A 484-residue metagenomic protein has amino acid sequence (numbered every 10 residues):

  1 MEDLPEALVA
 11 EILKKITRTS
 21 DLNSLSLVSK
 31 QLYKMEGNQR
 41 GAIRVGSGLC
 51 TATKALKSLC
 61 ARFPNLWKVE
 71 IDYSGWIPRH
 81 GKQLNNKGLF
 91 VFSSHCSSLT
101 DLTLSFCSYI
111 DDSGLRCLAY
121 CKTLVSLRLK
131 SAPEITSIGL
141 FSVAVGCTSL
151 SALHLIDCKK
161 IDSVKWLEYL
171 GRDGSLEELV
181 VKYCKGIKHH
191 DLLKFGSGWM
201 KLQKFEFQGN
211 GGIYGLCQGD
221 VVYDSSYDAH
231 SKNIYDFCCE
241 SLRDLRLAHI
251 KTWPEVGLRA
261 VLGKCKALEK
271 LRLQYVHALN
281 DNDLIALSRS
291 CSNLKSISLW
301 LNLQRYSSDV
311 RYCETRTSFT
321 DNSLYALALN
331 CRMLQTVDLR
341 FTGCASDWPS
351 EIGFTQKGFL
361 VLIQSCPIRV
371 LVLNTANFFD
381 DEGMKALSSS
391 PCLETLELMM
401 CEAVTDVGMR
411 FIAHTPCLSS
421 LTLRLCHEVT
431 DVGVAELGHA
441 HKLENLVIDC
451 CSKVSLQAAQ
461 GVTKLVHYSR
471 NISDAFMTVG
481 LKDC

Functional and structural regions predicted by a protein language model:
M1-D3, G211, L303, G343 (+1 more regions): CRL adaptor-proximal regions
M1-S225, S231-H249, R259-L262, K270 (+5 more regions): N-terminal adaptor-interaction module of cullin-RING ubiquitin ligase components
F63, C96, C121-K122, G146-C147 (+14 more regions): Leucine-rich repeat
I77, I110-D111, I135-T136, I161 (+12 more regions): Leucine-rich repeat
L89-F90, W253, L360: Right-handed parallel beta-helix
G212, L273-V276, R289-E428: Eukaryotic tandem repeat interaction scaffolds
P416, L421-E428, V432-C484: C-terminal interaction modules of eukaryotic adaptor/scaffold proteins
